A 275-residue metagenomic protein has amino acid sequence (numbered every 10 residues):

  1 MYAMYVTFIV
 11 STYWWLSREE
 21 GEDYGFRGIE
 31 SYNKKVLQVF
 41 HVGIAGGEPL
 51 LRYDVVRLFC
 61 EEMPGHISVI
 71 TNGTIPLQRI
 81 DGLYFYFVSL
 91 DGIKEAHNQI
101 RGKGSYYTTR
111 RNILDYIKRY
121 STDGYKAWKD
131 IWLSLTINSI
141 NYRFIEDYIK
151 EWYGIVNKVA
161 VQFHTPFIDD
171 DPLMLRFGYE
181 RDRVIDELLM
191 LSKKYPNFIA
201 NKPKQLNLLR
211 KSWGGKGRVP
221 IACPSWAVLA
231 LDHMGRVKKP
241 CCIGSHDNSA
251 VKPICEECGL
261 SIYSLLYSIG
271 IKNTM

Functional and structural regions predicted by a protein language model:
M1-R79: Conserved alpha-helical substructure of the radical SAM core
M1-T12, S225, P253-Y263: Local cysteine-cluster metal-coordination motifs and their immediate loop/turn environment, predominantly Fe-S cluster
V10, K35-Q38, S225-V228, I271-M275: N-terminal [4Fe-4S]-dependent radical SAM core
S11, G47, D91, H164 (+1 more regions): Flexible loop residues that form catalytic and substrate-binding hotspots at small-molecule/glycan-binding clefts
S17, Y24, Y84-F85, S89-K238 (+1 more regions): Radical SAM enzyme [4Fe-4S]-AdoMet core and its adjacent flexible, acidic and glycine-rich loops/tails across
V55, C241-G244: Residue-level structural signal for beta-strand termini and adjacent loop
L77, K238-P240: A sequence-level detector of short linear motifs
G244-M275: Radical SAM enzyme core and accessory elements
